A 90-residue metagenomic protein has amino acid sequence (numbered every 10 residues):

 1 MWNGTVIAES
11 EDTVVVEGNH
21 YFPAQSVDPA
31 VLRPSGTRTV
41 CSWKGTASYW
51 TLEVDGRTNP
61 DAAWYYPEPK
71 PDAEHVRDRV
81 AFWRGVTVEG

Functional and structural regions predicted by a protein language model:
M1-G90: Terminal leader/tail segments of proteins
